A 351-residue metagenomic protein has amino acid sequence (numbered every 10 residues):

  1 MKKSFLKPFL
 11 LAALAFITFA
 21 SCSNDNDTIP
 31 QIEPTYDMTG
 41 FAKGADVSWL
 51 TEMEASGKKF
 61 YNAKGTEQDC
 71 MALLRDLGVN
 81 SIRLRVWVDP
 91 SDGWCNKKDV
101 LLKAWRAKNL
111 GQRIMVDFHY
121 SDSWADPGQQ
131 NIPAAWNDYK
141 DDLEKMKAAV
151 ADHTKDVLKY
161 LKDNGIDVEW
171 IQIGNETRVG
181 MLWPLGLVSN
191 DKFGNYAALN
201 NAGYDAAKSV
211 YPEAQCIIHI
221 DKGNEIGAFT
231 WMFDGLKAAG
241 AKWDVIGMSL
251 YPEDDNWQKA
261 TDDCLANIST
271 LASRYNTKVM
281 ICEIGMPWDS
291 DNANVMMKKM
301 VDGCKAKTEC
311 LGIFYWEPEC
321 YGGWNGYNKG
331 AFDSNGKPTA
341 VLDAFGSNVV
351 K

Functional and structural regions predicted by a protein language model:
M1, F5, F16-Y36: Bacterial Sec-dependent N-terminal signal peptides
E33-R113, H119-A149: N-terminal substrate-binding region of glycoside hydrolase catalytic domains
Y36-T39, D69-G78, L102-R113, K159-I166 (+4 more regions): Acidic (Asp/Glu)-rich catalytic clusters
K43-V47, I82-L84, I114-F118, E169-I173 (+4 more regions): Hydrophobic faces of well-ordered beta-strands that scaffold small-molecule active sites in alpha/beta enzyme cores
V47-L50, W87-D89, H119-S123, I173-R178 (+4 more regions): Active-site beta-loop-alpha junctions enriched in small/polar residues
A55-K59, D263, T270-N276, W288-G303 (+1 more regions): Aromatic-rich peripheral "rim/lid" segments of glycoside hydrolase catalytic domains that contact and position glycan
N96-K98, W105, D126-D234, A239-W243 (+3 more regions): Active-site cleft segment of glycoside hydrolase catalytic domains centered on the general acid/base Glu
